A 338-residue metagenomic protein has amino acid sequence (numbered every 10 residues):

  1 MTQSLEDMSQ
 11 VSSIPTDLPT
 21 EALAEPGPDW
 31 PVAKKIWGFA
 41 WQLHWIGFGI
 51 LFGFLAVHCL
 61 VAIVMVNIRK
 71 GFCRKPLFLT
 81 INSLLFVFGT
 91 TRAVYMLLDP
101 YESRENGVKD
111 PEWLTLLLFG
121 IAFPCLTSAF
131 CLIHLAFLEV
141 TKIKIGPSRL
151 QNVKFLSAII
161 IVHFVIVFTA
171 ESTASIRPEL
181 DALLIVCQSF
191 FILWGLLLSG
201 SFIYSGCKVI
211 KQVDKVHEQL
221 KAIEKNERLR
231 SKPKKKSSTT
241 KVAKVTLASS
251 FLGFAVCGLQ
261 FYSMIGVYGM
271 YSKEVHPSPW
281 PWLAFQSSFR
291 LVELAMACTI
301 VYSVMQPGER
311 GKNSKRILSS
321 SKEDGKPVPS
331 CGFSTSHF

Functional and structural regions predicted by a protein language model:
M1-K34: Extracellular/lumenal N-termini and interhelical loops of multi-pass eukaryotic membrane proteins
V32-F338: Alpha-helical multi-pass membrane domain signature
